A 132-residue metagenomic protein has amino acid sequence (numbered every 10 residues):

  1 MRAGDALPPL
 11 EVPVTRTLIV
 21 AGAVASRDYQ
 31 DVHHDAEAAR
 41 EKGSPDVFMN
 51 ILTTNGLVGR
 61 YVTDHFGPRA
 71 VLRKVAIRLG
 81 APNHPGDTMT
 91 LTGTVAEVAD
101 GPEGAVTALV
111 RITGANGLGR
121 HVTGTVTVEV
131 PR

Functional and structural regions predicted by a protein language model:
M1-A70: Hot-dog-fold acyl-thioester-processing enzymes
M1-L7, P85-R132: HotDog/MaoC-like acyl-thioester-processing domains
P9, L72-K74, T123: Hydrophobic residues on conserved beta-strands that form the core of alpha/beta folds
V12, P82, D100: Residues that form or immediately flank small-molecule/cofactor binding pockets and catalytic motifs
V14, L79, V128-V130: Hydrophobic residues in beta-strands and at strand termini
E37, P45, N50-T53, G80 (+3 more regions): N-terminal hydrophobic or amphipathic segments with adjacent small-residue motifs that include Sec signal peptides
V62-L91: Mid-chain, well-packed structural core segment of small domains
